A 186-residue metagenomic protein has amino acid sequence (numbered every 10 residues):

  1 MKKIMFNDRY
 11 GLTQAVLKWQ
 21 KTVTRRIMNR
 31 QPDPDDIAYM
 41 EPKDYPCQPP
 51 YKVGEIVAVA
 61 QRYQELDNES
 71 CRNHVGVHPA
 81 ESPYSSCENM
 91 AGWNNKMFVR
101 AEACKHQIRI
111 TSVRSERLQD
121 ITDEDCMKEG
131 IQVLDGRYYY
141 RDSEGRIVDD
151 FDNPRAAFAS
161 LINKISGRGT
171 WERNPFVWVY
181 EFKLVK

Functional and structural regions predicted by a protein language model:
M1-K186: Secondary-structure transition motif
